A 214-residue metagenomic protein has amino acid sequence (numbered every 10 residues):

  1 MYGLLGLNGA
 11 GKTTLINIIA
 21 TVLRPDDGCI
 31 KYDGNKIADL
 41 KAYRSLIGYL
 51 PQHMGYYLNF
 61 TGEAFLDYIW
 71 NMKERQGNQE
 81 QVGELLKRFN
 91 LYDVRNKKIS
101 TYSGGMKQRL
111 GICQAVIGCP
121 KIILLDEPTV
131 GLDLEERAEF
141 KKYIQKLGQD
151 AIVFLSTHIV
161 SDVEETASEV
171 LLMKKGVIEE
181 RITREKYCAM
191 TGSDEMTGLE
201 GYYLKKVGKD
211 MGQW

Functional and structural regions predicted by a protein language model:
L7-G11: Walker A (P-loop) phosphate-binding loop of ABC-type ATPase nucleotide-binding domains
A20: Helix-to-loop junction immediately C-terminal to a conserved catalytic motif
G28-Y43: Conserved ABC transporter NBD signature motif
D67, N71, G77-V94: Conserved ABC ATPase "signature" region
K98-G105: Conserved ABC ATPase signature
I123-E127: Catalytic Walker B motif of ABC-type/P-loop ATPase nucleotide-binding domains
